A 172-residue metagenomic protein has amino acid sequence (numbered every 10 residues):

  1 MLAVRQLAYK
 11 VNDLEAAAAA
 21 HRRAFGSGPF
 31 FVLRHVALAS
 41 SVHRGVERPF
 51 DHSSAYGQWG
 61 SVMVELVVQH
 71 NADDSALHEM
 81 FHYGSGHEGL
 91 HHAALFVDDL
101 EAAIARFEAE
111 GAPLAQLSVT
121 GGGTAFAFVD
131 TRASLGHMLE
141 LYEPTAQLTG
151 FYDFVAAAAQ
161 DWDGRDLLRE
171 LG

Functional and structural regions predicted by a protein language model:
M1-R5, Y9-F31, R44-P113, D130-G172: Glyoxalase I/VOC metalloenzyme domain signal
F31-H35, S118-V119: Conserved catalytic-core motifs of GNAT/GCN5-like acyltransferases
A37-G45: Short, charge-patterned binding micro-sites
G121-A125: Short acidic/glycine-enriched loop/turn segments that link adjacent beta-strands
